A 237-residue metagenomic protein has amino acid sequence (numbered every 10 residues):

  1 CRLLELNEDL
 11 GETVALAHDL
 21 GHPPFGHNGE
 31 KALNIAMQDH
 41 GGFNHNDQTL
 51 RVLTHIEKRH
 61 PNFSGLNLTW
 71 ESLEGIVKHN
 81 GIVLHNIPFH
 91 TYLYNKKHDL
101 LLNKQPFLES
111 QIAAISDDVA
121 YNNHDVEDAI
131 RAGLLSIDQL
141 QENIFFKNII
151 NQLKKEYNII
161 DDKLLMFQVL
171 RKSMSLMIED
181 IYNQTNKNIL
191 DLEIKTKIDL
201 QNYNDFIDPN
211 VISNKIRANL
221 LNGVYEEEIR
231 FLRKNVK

Functional and structural regions predicted by a protein language model:
C1-D9, G42-D47, V52-K237: Histidine-centered, transition-metal-coordinating active-site segments
T13-V14: Active-site alpha-helix of zinc metalloproteases
A17, G21-F25, A120: Short active-site segment of divalent metal-dependent hydrolases/proteases that encodes the spacing between
P23, A36-M37, L135, Q141: A generic membrane alpha-helix/interface feature
P23-H27, Q38-Q48: Active-site metal-coordination segments of metallo-dependent hydrolases
F25-G29, L33, H124: Active-site-flanking alpha-helical
L33-N34, A132: A short hydrophobic/aromatic micro-motif that marks alpha-helical segments and, especially, helix-coil
